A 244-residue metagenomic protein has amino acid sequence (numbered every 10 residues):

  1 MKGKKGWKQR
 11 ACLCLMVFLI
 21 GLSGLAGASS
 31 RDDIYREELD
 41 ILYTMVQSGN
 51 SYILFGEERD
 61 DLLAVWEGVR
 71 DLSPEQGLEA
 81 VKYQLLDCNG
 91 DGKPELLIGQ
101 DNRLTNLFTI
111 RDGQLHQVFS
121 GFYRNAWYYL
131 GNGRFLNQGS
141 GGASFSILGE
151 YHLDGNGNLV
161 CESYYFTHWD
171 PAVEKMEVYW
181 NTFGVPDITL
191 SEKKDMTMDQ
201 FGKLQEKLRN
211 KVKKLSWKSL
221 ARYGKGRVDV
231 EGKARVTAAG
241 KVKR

Functional and structural regions predicted by a protein language model:
M1-W7: N-terminal secretory signal peptides that target proteins for export/translocation
W7-A28: Sec-dependent N-terminal signal peptides of Gram-positive bacterial secreted proteins and lipoproteins
A28-S51, Q138-R244: Acidic, small-residue rich beta-repeat scaffolds with periodic aromatic anchors
S29-G77, L115-A126: Blade-edge motifs of beta-propeller repeat domains
V69-Q84, P94-L96: A glycine-rich, hydrophobic loop/mini-helix early in the fold
E79-C88, A126-R134: Beta-propeller blade termini
C88-G99, R134-N137: Acidic/hydrophobic-patterned starts of short beta strands in beta-sheet-rich repeat architectures
T105-F119, L153: Beta-propeller blade repeat segments, especially FG-GAP/WD-type strand-to-loop junctions in 6- to 7-bladed propeller
